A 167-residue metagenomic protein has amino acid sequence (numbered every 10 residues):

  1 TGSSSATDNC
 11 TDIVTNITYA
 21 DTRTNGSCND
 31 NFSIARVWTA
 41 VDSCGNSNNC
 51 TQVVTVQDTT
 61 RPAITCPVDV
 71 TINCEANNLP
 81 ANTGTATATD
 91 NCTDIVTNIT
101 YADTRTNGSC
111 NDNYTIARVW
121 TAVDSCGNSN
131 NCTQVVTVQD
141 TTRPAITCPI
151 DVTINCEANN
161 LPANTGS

Functional and structural regions predicted by a protein language model:
T1-S167: Proline-threonine-serine-rich low-complexity tracts
